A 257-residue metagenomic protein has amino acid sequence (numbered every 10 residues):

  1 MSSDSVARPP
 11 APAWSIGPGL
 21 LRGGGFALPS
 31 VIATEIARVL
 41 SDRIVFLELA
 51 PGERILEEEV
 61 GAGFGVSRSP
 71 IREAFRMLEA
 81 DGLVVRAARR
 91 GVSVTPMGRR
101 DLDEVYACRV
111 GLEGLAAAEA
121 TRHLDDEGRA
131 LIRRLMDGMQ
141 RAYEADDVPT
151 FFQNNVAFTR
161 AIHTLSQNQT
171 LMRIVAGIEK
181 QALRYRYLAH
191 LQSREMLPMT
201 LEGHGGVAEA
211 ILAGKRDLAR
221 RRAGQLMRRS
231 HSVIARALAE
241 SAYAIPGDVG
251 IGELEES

Functional and structural regions predicted by a protein language model:
M1-R122, E127, A235-S257: Short linear motifs at protein or domain termini
S2-I16, L28, R133-M136, Q140 (+2 more regions): C-terminal all-alpha effector/ligand-binding and dimerization domain of prokaryotic HTH-type transcriptional repressors
A33, D125, V148, S193 (+1 more regions): Flexible, glycine- and charge-enriched loops at secondary-structure boundaries
V45-F46, Q167, L212-A213: Residues at helix-coil transition
E48, L83, D147, K215-R216: Residue-level recognition of short, well-ordered coil/turn positions that link secondary-structure elements
A80, V84-V85, A176-Q181, E195-P198: Mobile beta-alpha loop/short-helix "lid" or hinge segments that flank ligand
D101, V105, D126-Y187, L201-A210 (+1 more regions): Conserved amphipathic alpha-helical segments that form helical-bundle/coiled-coil interaction surfaces
A120-L124, S166-T170, I174, R186 (+3 more regions): Long, hydrophobic, amphipathic alpha-helical segments used as structural scaffolds
